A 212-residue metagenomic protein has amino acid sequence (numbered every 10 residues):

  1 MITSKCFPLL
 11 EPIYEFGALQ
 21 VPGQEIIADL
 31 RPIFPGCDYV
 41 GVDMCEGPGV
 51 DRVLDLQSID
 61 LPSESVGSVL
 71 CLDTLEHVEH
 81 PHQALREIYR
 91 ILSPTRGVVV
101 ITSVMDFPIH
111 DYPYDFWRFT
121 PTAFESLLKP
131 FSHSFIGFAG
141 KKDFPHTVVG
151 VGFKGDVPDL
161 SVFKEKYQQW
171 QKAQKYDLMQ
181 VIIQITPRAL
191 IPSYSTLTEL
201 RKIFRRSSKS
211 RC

Functional and structural regions predicted by a protein language model:
M1-F7: Class I SAM-dependent methyltransferase Rossmann-like catalytic core, especially the SAM/SAH-binding loop
T3, G17-P22, L54-D60, V162-K166 (+1 more regions): Short, charge-rich amphipathic segments
S4, V50, L72-L75, D115 (+1 more regions): Short N-terminal micro-motifs specific to bacterial/archaeal maturation and metal-cluster initiation sites
F7, P32, K141-D143: Sterically constrained small-residue positions within well-ordered secondary structures of folded domains
L9-H110, T120-T122: Conserved SAM-binding loop
E79-C212: S-adenosyl-L-methionine-dependent methyltransferase catalytic module, highlighting the catalytic core
